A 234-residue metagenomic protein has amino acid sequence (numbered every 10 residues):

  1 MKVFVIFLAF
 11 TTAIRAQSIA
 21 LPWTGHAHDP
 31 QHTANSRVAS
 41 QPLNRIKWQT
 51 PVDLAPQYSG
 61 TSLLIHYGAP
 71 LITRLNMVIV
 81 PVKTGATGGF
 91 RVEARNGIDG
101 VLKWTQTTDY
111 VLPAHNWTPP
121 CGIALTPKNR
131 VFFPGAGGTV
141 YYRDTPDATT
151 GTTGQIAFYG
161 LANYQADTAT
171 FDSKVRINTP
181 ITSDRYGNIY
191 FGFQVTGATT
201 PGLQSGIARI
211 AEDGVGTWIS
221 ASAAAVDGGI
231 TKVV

Functional and structural regions predicted by a protein language model:
K2-R15: Bacterial N-terminal signal peptides
A16-V234: Noncatalytic, solvent-exposed loop/strand surfaces of beta-propeller-type extracellular/periplasmic domains
